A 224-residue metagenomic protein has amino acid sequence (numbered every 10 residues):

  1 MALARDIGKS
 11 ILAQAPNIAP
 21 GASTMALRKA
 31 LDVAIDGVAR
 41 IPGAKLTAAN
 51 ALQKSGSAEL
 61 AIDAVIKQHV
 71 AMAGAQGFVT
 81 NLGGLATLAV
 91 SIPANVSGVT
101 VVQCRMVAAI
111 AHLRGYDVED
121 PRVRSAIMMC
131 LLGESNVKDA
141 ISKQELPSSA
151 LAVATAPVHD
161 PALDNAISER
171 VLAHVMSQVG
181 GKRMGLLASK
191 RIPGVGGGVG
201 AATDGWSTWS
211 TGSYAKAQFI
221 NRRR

Functional and structural regions predicted by a protein language model:
M1-F78, R105-R224: Terminal, membrane-proximal amphipathic helices and intrinsically disordered targeting/regulatory segments
V65, N95-V99: Amphipathic alpha-helix face/heptad-repeat signature
Q76-V90: Transmembrane alpha-helix interface/packing and boundary motifs in multi-pass membrane proteins, characterized by
A89-V96, G200-D204: Selective recognition of hydrophobic, aromatic-rich stretches within alpha-helical transmembrane segments of polytopic
G98-M106: Structural signature of FAD isoalloxazine-binding scaffolds in flavoprotein oxidoreductases
